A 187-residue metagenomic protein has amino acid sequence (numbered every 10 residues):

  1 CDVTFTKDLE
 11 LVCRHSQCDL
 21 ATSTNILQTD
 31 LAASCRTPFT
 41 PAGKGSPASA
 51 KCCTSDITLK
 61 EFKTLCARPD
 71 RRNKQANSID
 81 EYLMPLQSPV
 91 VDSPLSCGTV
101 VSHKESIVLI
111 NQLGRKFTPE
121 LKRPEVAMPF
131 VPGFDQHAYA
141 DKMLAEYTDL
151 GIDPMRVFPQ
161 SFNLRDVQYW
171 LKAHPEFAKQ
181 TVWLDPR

Functional and structural regions predicted by a protein language model:
C1-C18: GT-A fold catalytic core of metal-dependent nucleotide-sugar glycosyltransferases, centered on the diacidic
H15-R187: Metal-dependent phosphodiesterase/phospholipase catalytic core, i.e., the His/Asp/Glu-rich active-site region
